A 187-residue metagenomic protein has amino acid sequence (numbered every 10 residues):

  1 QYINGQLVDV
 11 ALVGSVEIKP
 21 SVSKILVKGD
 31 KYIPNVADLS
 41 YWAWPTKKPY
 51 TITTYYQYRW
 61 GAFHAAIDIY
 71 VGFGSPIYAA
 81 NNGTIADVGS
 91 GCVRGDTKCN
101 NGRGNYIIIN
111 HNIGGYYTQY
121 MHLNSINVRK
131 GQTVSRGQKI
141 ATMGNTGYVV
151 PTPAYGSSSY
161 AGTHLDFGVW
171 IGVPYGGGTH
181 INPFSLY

Functional and structural regions predicted by a protein language model:
Q1-Y56, F63: Well-ordered beta-sheet/strand-loop patches within structured domains
Y2-I3, Y70, N110-N112, W170-G172: A generic structural motif
V8-D9, A86, I140: Generic structural signal for well-ordered beta-strand positions
G14, S40-W44, I126-Q138, T142 (+1 more regions): Acidic, glycine-rich catalytic/binding loops that coordinate metals and/or anionic ligands
W44-T54, S75-D87, V134-G137: Generic structural motif
T51-T53, I69, P183: Bulky hydrophobic/aromatic "packing anchor" residues in well-ordered structure
H64-A66, A79-N127, T146-L165: Zn2+-dependent peptidoglycan hydrolase active-site motif and core
G72-F73, N127: Short, small/polar residue-rich loop motifs at catalytic or cofactor-binding pockets
